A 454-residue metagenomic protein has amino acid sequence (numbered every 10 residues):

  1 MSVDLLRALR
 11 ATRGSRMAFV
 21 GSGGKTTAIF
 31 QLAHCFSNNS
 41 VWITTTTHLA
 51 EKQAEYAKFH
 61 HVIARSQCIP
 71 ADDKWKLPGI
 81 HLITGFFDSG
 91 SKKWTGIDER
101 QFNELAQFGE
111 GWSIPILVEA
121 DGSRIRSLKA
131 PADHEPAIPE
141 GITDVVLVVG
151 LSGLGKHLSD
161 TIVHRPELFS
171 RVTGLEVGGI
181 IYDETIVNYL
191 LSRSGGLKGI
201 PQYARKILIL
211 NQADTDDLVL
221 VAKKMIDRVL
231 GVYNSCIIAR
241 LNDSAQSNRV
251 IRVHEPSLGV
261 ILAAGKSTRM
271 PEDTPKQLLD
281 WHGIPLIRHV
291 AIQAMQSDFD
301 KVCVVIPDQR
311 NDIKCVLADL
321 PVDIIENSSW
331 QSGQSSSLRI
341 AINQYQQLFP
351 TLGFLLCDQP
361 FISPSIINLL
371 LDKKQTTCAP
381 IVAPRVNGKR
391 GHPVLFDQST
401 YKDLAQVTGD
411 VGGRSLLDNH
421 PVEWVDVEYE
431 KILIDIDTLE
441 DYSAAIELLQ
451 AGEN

Functional and structural regions predicted by a protein language model:
S2-S37, S257-L258: Walker A (P-loop) phosphate-binding motif
A33-G85, K92: N-terminal phosphate/diphosphate-binding loop that engages ATP/GTP or pyrophosphate donors across diverse enzyme folds
K76-P78, I83-A130: Phosphate-binding/switch loop-helix module in NTP-utilizing enzymes
G96-R100, L105, D121-G231: Conserved catalytic-core segment of NTP-binding enzymes
E255-G259, K402, Q406-N454: Conserved alpha/beta core of the MobA/IspD/sugar-nucleotide pyrophosphorylase nucleotidyltransferase superfamily
E255-Q309: N-terminal glycine-rich phosphate-binding loop and ensuing alpha1 helix
I287-T351: Conserved N-terminal catalytic core of the sugar/cofactor nucleotidyltransferase
Q331-Q398, K402: Conserved beta-loop-beta/alpha segment of the NTase-like Rossmann-fold superfamily that binds/positions NTPs
